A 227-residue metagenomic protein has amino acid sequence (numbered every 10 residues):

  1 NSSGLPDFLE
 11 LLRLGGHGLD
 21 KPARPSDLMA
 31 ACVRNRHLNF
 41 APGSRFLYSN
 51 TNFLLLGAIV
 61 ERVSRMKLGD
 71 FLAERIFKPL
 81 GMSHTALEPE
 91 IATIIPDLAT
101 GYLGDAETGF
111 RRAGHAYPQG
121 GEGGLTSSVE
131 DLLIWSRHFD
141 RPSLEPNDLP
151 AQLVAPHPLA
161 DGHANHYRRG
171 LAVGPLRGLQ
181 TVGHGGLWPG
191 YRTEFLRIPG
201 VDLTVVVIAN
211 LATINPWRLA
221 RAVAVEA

Functional and structural regions predicted by a protein language model:
N1-P189: Short, surface-exposed loop or secondary-structure junction motifs that flank catalytic or metal-binding residues
P25-A31, D202-L203, T213-I214: Short C-terminal domain-edge/linker segments immediately following a structured domain
M29, L54, L133, V201 (+2 more regions): Hydrophobic alpha-helical segments
H84, P175, P199, L211-T213 (+1 more regions): Non-catalytic surface loops within mature trypsin-like serine protease
H163, T181, V205, N215-W217: Short acidic, gly/pro-rich beta-turn/loop elements at beta-sheet edges and active-site/ligand-binding grooves
G183, E194-L211: Short, well-ordered beta-strand elements
V207-A227: Short, gly/Ser/Thr-rich active-site loops of penicillin-recognizing serine hydrolases
